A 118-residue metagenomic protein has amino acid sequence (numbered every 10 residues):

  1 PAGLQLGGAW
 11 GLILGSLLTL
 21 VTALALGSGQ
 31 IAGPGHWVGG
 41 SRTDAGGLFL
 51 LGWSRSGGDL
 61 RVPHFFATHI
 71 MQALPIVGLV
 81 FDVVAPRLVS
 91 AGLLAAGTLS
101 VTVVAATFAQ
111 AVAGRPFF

Functional and structural regions predicted by a protein language model:
P1-L18, V89-G97: Interfacial segments of alpha-helical transmembrane regions
W10-G35: Polytopic transmembrane helical bundles with strong interfacial aromatic enrichment
S16-L17, L94-V112: Final/C-terminal transmembrane alpha-helix of multipass membrane proteins
T22, L26, G78-F81, A106-Q110: Membrane-water interface at transmembrane helix exits
L26-I70: Membrane-interfacial catalytic/cofactor-binding modules of polytopic membrane enzymes
G29-G33, T107-F118: Interfacial helix-loop-helix junctions of multi-pass membrane proteins
Q72-A85: Membrane-interfacial alpha-helical segments at the cytosolic side of multi-pass membrane proteins
